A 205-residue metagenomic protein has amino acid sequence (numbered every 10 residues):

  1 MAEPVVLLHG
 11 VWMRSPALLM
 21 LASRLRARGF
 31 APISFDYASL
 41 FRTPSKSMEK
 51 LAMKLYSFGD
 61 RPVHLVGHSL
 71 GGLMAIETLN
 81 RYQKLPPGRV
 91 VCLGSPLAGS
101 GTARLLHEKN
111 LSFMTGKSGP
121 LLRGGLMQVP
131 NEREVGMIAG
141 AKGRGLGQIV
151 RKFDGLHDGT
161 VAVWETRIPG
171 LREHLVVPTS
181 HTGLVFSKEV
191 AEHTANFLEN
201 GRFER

Functional and structural regions predicted by a protein language model:
M1-E3: A short, charged/proline- and glycine-enriched loop that marks the coil->beta-strand transition at the N-terminal
V5-V11, S15-P16, M20, R24-E134 (+2 more regions): Serine-dependent carboxylesterase/thioesterase catalytic core of lipase-like alpha/beta-hydrolase/SGNH enzymes
E132-R205: C-terminal catalytic-base region of ester-bond hydrolases, centering on the histidine of the charge-relay
